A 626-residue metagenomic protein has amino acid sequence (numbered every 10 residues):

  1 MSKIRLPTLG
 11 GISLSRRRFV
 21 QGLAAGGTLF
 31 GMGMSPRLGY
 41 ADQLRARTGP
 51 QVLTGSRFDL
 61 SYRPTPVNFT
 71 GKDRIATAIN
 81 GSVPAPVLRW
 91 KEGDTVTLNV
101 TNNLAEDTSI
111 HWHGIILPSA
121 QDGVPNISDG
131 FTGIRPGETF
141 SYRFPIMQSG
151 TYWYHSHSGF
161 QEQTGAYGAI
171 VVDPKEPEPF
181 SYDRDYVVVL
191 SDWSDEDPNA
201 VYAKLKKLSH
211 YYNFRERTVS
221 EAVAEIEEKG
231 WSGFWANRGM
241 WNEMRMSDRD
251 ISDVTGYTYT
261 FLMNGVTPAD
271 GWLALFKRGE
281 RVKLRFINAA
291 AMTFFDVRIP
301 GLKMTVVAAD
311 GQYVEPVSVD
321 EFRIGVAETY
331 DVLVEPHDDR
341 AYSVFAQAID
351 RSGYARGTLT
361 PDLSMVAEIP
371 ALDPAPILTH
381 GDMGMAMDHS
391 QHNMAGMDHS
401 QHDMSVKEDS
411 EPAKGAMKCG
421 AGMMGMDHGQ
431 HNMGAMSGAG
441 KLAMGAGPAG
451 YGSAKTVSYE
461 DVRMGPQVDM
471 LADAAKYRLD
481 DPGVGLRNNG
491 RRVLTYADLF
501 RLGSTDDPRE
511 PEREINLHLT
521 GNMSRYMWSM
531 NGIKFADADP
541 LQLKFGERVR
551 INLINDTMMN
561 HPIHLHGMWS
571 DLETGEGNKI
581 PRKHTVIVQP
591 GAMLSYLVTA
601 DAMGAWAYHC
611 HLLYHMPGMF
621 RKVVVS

Functional and structural regions predicted by a protein language model:
M1-S15, A25: N-terminal secretory signal peptides
S2-I4, L53-S181, D253, T258 (+8 more regions): Histidine- and aromatic-enriched segments that form or immediately flank copper-ligand environments
I12, G33-T70: C-terminal segment of N-terminal export signals and the immediately downstream linker at the start of the mature
S15-M32: N-terminal export leaders
D42-T54, F58, G447, G452 (+4 more regions): N-terminal pre-domain segments of enzymes
T48-P50, Y167-S191, R356-D388, G618-S626: Extracytoplasmic/periplasmic copper-protein system
P64, D73-R74, L190-K277: Mobile cap/lid helix-loop segments that border enzyme active or cofactor-binding sites and regulate substrate access
D122-I134, W235-H389, H399, D409-C419 (+3 more regions): Histidine- and aromatic-rich segments of cupredoxin/plastocyanin-like copper-binding domains
